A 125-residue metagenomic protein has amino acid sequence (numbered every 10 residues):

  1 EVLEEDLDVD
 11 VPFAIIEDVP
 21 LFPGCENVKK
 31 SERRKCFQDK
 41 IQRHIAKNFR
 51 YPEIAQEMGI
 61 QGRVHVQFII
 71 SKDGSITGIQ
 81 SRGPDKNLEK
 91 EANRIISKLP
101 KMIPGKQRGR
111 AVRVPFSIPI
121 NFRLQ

Functional and structural regions predicted by a protein language model:
E1-Q125: Charge-biased low-complexity segments
